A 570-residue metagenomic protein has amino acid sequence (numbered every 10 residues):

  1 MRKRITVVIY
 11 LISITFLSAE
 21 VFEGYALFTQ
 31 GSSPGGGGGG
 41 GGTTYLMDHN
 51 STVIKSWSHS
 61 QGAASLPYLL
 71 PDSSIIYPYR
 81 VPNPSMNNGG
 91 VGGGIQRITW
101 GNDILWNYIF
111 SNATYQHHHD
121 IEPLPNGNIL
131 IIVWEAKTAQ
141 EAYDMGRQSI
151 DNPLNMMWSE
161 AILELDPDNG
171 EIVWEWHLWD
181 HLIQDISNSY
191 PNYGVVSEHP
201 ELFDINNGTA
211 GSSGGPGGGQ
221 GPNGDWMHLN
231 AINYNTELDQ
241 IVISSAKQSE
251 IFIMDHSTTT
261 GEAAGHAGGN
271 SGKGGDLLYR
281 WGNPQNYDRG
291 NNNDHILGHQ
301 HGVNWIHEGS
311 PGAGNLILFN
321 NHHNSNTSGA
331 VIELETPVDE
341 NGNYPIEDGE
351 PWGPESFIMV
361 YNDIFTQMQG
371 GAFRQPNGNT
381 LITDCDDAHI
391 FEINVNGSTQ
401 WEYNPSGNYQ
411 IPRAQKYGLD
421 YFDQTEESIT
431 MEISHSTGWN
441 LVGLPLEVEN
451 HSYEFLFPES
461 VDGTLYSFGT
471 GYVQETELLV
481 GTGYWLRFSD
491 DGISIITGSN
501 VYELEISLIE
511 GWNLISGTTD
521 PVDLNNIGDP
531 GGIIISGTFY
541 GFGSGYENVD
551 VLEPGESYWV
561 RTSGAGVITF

Functional and structural regions predicted by a protein language model:
R2-R4, T114, Y484: Structural motif marking the loop-to-transmembrane transition
R4-T15: Sec-dependent N-terminal signal peptides
I14-F16, D225, G555: Short alpha-helical patches at coil-to-helix transitions and adjacent helical residues in well-structured domains
T15-G24, I232, F457-S460, G528-G532: Short, surface-exposed loop and linker segments with low hydrophobicity and enrichment for Pro/Ser/Thr
A19-E427: Histidine-/acidic-rich catalytic cores in large beta-rich domains
E426-F570: N-terminal exported-region signature
